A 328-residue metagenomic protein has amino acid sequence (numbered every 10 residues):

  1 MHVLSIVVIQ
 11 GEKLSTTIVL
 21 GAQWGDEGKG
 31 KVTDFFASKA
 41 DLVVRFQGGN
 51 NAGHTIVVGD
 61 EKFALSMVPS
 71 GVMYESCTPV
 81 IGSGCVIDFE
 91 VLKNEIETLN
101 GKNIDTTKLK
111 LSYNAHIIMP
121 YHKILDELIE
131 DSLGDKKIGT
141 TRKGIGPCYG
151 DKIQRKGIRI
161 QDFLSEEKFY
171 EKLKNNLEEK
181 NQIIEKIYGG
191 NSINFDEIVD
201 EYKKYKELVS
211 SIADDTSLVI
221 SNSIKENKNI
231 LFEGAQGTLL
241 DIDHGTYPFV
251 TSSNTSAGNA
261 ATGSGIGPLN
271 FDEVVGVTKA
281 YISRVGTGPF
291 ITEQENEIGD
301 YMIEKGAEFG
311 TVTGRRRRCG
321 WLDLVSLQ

Functional and structural regions predicted by a protein language model:
G11-Q328: Non-transmembrane, aqueous-exposed alpha-helical and coiled segments at domain scale
